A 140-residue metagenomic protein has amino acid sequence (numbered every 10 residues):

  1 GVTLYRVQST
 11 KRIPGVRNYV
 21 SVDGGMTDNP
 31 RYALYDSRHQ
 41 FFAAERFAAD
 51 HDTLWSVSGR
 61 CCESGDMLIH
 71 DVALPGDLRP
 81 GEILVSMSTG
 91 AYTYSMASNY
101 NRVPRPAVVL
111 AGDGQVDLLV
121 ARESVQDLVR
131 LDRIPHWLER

Functional and structural regions predicted by a protein language model:
G1-R140: Charged (often Lys/Glu-rich) extended helix/loop segments that serve as interaction or gating elements
